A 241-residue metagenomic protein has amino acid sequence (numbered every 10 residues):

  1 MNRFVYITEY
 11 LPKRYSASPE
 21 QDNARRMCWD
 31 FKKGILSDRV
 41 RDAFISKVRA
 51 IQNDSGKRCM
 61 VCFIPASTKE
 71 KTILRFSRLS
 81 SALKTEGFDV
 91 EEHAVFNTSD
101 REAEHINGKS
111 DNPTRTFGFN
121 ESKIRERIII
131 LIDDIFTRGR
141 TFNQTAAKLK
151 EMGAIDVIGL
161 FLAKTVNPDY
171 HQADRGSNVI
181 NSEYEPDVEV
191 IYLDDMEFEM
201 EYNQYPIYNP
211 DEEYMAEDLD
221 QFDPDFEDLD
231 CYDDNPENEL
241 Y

Functional and structural regions predicted by a protein language model:
M1-M60, V95-R125, T165: Active-site-facing substrate-recognition patch
R58, G87-V90, A154-D156: A generic structural signal for alpha->beta connector loops
M60-P65, I130-L131: Acidic beta-strand-to-loop metal/phosphate-binding motif
F63-S67, L162-A163: Short loop/turn motifs enriched for small/polar and acidic residues
P65-R75: Glycine-rich phosphate-binding loops at beta-strand->alpha-helix junctions
L74-V90: Glycine-rich phosphate-binding loop and adjoining helix at the ATP-binding site of ATP-dependent phosphoryl-transfer
H93, N97-Q204, N238: PRPP/pyrophosphate-binding module of the type I phosphoribosyltransferase fold
V188-Y241: DE-rich, low-complexity intrinsically disordered acidic tracts
